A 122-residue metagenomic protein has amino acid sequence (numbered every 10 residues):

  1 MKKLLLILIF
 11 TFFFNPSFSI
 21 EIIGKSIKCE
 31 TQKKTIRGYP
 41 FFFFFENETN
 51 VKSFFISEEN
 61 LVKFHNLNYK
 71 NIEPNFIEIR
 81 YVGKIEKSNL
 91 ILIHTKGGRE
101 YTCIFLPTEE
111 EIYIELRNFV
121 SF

Functional and structural regions predicted by a protein language model:
L4-P16: Sec-dependent N-terminal signal peptides
E21-G38: Tryptophan-anchored aromatic micro-motifs
I23, F76-Y81, F119-V120: Charged, amphipathic alpha-helical segments
T35, F54-N89, T95-G98: Contiguous, well-ordered beta-strand patches that form the walls/edges of small beta-barrel/beta-sandwich domains
T35-F42, E110-L116: Extracellular/mature segments of secreted proteins
G38-E59: A short, surface-exposed beta-strand/turn
G98-F122: C-terminal partner/receptor-binding element of secreted or periplasmic proteins
